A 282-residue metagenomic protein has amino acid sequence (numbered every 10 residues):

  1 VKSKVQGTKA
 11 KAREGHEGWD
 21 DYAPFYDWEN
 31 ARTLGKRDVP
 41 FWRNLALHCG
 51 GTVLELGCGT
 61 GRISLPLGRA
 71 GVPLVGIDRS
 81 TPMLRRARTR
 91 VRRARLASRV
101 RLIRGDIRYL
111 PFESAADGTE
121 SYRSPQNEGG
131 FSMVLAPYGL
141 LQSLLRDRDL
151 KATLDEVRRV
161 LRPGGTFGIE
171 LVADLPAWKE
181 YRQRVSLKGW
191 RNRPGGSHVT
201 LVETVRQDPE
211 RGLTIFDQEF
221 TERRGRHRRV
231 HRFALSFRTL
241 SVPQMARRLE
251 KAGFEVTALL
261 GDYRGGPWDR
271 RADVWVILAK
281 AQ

Functional and structural regions predicted by a protein language model:
K2, K11-G51: Conserved class I S-adenosyl-L-methionine
G57-G61: Class I SAM-dependent methyltransferase "Motif I" SAM/SAH-binding loop
L65-Y109: Class I SAM-dependent methyltransferase SAM/SAH-binding core
Y109-A115, Q126-N127: Short conserved loop adjoining the S-adenosyl-L-methionine
S132-R148: A short SAM/SAH-binding and catalytic strip from SAM-dependent methyltransferases
K151-P163: A short glycine-rich, Lys/Arg-flanked "PGG" loop and its adjoining helix->strand segment in the class I
G168-R247: SAM-dependent methyltransferase
S236-Q282: C-terminal lobe and adjacent flexible extensions of AdoMet/dcAdoMet transferase-like proteins
